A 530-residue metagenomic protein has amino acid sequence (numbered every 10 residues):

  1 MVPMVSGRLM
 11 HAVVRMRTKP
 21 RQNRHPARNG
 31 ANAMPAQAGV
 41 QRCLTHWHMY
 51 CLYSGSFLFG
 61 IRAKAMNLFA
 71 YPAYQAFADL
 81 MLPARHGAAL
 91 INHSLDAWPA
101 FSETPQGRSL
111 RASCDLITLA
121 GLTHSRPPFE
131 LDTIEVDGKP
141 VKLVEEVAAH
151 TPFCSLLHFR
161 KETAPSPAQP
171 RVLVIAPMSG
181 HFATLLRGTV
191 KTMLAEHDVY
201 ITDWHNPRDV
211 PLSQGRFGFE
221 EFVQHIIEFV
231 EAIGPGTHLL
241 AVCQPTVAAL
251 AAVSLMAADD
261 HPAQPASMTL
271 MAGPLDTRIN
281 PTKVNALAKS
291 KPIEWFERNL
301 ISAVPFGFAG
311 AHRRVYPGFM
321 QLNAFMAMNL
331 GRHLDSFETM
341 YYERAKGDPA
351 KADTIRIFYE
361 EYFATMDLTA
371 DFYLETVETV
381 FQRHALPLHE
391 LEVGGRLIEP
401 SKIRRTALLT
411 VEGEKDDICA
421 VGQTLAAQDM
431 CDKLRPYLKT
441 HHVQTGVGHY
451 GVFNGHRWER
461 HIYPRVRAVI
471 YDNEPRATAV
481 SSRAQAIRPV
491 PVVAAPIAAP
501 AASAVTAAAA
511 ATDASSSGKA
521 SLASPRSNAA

Functional and structural regions predicted by a protein language model:
V13, R17-N23, R28-G138, P489-A530: N-terminal targeting or regulatory segments adjacent to alpha/beta-hydrolase or S9 domains
P35-S109, P235, A252-D371: Alpha/beta-hydrolase-fold enzymes
T133, V147-R208: Short, surface-exposed "cap/lid" segments of acyl-processing enzymes
D209, V223-T237, L250: Conserved acidic catalytic loop of the alpha/beta-hydrolase fold
A241-T246: Gly/Ala-rich beta-loop-alpha elbow adjacent to hydrolase catalytic centers
T410-E412: Short beta-strand/loop motif that positions the catalytic acidic residue of the alpha/beta-hydrolase fold
D417-Q423: Conserved alpha/beta-hydrolase "acid-adjacent" motif
G446-R457: Catalytic histidine-centered segment of alpha/beta-hydrolase-like enzymes
